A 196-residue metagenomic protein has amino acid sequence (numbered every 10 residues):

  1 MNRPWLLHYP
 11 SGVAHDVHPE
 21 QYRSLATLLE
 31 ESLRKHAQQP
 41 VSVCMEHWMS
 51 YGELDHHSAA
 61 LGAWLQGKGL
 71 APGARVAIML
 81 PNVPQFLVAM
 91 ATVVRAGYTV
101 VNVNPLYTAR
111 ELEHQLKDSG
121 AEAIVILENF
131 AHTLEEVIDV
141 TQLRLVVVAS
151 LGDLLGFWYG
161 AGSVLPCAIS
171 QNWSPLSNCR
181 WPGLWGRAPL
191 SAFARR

Functional and structural regions predicted by a protein language model:
M1-Y22: Flexible, non-catalytic linker and terminal segments flanking ANL/adenylate-forming cores
P4-P10, T27-S50, N178-W185, P189-R195: AMP-dependent adenylate-forming
V13-H15, L25, E46-H47, G73-R75 (+2 more regions): A short, structure-level motif marking secondary-structure boundaries and short turns
V17-Q21, Q38-A77, P81-V83, L87-A91 (+3 more regions): Conserved AMP-binding/adenylate-forming core of the ANL superfamily
A26, D55-S58, A131: Hydrophobic face of alpha-helices
E30-L33, R75, F86, M90 (+2 more regions): Secondary-structure boundary/capping motif
L33-K35, G69-A71, D139: Generic structural signal for beta-strand residues in well-ordered domains
G67-K68, R95-R196: Structural core segment of the AMP-binding/adenylate-forming
